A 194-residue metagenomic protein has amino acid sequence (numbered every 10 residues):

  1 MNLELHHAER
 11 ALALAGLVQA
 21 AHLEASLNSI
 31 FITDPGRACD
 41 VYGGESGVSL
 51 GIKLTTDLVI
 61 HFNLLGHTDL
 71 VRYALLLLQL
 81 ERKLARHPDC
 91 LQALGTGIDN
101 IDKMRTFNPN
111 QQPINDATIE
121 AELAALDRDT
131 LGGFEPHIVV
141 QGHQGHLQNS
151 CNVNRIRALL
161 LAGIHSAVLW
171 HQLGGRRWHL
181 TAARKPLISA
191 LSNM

Functional and structural regions predicted by a protein language model:
M1-A15, Y42, H61-V71, A85-P88 (+3 more regions): Short, solvent-exposed segments of well-ordered alpha helices
M1-H61: Leu/Val/Ala/Ile-rich N-terminal alpha-helices, chiefly Sec-type signal peptides and the beginnings
L12, G16-Q19, L23, R72 (+8 more regions): Charged, amphipathic alpha-helical oligomerization/scaffolding segments
H22, S26, R82, R86-D89 (+2 more regions): Charged/polar positions within long, soluble alpha-helices
P35-P113: Long amphipathic alpha-helical segments with strong coiled-coil/leucine-zipper propensity
G36-L50, D116-I138: An acidic intrinsically disordered interaction segment
P136-Q148: Short, charged/polar, low-complexity loop and linker segments that flank or interrupt alpha-helical bundles
N154-M194: Alpha-helical oligomerization segments
